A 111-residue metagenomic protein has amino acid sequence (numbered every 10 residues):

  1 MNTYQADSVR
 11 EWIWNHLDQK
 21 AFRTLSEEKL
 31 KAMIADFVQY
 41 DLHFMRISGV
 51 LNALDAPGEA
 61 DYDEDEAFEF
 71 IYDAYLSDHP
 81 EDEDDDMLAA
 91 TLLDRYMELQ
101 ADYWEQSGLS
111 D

Functional and structural regions predicted by a protein language model:
M1, S26, D85: Conserved aromatic-histidine-acidic binding/catalytic patches
M1-R23, S107-D111: Hydrophobic membrane-targeting and insertion signals
Y4, S8, K29-M33, L88 (+1 more regions): Short, well-structured alpha-helical interface segments that form or flank functional binding sites
W12, H16, M33-F37, A67-F70 (+3 more regions): Charge-rich, solvent-exposed alpha-helical interaction surfaces
W14-Q19, R23, N52, A56 (+1 more regions): Generic alpha-helix detector with strongest preference for long hydrophobic helices that associate with membranes
Q19, Y40, F44, S77 (+1 more regions): A structural signal for alpha-helix termini and helix-coil/disorder junctions
K20-F70: Amphipathic alpha-helical interaction modules
Y72-D111: Amphipathic alpha-helical binding modules
